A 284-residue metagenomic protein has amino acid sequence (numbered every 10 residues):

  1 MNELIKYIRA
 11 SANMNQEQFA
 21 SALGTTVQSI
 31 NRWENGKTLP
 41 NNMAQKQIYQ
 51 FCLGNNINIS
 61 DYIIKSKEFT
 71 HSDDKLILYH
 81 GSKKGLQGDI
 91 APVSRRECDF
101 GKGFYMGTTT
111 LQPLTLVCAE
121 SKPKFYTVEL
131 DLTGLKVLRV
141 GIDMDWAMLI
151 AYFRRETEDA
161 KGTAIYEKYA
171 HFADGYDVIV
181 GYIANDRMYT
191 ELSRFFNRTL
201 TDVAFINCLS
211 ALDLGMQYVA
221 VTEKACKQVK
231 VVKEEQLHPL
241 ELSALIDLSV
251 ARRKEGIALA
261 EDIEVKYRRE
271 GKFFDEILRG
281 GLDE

Functional and structural regions predicted by a protein language model:
E3-F19: Short basic helix-loop element that most often maps to the first helix and adjoining turn of HTH DNA-binding modules
G24, N41-Y62: DNA major-groove recognition helix of helix-turn-helix/homeodomain DNA-binding modules
G24-P40: Recognition helix of helix-turn-helix/homeodomain-like DNA-binding domains that insert into the DNA major groove
S60-L76: Short, charged recognition helix plus adjacent turn of helix-turn-helix-like nucleic-acid-binding domains
K67-E68, P92-K102, T108-H171: ADP-ribosyltransferase catalytic core
L76-E97: Short aromatic-glycine-(Arg/Gly/Cys) micro-motifs in beta-strand/loop hairpins
G81-L86, D131-L132, K224: Short, flexible beta-strand-to-coil junctions
G134-E284: Active-site and NAD+-binding cores of ADP-ribose-processing enzymes
